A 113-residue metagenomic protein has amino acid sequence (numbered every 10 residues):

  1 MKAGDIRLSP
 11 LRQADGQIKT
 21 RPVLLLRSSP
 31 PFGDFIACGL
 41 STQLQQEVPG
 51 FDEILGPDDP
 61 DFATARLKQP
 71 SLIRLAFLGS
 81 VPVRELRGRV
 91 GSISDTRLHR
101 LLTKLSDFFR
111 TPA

Functional and structural regions predicted by a protein language model:
M1-A113: Conserved functional hotspots at enzyme active or ligand-binding sites that engage polyanionic ligands
